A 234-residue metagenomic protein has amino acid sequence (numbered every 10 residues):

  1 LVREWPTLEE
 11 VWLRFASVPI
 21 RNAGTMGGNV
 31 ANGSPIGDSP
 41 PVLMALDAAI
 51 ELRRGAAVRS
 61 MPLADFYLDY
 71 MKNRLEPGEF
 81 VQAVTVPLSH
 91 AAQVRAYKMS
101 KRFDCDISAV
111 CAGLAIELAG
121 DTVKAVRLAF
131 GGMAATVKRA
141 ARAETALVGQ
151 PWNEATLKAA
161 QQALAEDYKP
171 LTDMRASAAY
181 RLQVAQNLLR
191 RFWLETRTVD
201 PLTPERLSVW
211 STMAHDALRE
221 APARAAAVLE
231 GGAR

Functional and structural regions predicted by a protein language model:
L1-R234: C-terminal structural segment of proteins
